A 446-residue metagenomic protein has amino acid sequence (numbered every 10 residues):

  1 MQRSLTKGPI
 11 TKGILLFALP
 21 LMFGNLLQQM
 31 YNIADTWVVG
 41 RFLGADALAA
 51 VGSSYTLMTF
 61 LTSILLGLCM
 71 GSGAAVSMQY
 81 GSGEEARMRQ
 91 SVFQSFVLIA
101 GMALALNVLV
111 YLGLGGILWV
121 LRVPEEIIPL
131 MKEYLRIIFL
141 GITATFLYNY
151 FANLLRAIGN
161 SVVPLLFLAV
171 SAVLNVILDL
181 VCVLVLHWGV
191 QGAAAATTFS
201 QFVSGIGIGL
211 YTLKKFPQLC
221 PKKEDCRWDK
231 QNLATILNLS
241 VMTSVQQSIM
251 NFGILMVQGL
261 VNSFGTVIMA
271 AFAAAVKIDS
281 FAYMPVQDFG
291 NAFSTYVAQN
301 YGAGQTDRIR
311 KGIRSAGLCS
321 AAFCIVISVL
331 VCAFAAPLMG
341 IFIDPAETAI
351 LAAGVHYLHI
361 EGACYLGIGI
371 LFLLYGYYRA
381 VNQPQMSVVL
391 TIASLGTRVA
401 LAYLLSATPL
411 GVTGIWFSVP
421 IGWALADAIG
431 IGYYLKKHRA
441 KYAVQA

Functional and structural regions predicted by a protein language model:
M1-A18, V76-G141, V185-V241, V297-C364 (+1 more regions): Short alpha-helical transmembrane segments in multi-pass integral membrane proteins
L5-L43, T56-G71, A75, A100-N107 (+4 more regions): N-terminal transmembrane alpha-helices
L16-D35, I137, Y148, S171 (+5 more regions): Transmembrane helical elements of multi-pass membrane transporters/channels
L26, M30-A49, L118-E125, V181-W188 (+5 more regions): Helix-terminus/linker motif at the lipid-water interface of multi-pass membrane proteins
A45-T56, L135, A194, T266-F281 (+2 more regions): Small-residue hotspots at the loop-to-helix junctions and early N-terminal turns of transmembrane alpha-helices
L48-V108, T145-P164, A271-A335, I368-L390: Small-residue-rich hydrophobic transmembrane alpha-helices
F60-S63, N175-D179, G205-G209, F281-M284 (+3 more regions): Hydrophobic transmembrane alpha-helices of multi-pass small-molecule transporters
C69, I137-R156, P164-A172, A193-I208 (+4 more regions): Short runs within selected transmembrane alpha-helices of multi-pass transporters and secretion channels
